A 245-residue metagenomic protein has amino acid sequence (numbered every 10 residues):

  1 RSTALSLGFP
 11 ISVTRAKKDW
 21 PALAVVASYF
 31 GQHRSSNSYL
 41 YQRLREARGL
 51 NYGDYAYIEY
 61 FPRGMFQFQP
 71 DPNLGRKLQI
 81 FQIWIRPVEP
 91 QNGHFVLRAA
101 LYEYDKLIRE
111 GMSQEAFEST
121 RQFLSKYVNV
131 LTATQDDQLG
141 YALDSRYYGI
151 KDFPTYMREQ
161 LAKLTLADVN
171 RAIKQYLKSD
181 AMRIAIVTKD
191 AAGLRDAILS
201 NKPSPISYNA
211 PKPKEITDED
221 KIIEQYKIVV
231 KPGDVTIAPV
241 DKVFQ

Functional and structural regions predicted by a protein language model:
R1-E46, N51, Q69, N73 (+1 more regions): His/Glu-based metal-binding/catalytic segments typifying zinc-dependent metallopeptidases
S2-T14, Y41-L166, S179-V187, R195-S200 (+1 more regions): M16 family metallopeptidases and their MPP-like homologs
F30-R34, L107-M112, Y208-P213: Glycine-rich loops and low-complexity Gly/Arg-rich segments that provide flexible linkers or classic glycine-based
T155, Q160-Y176, D180, A185-E224 (+2 more regions): C-terminal soluble interaction/assembly domains
